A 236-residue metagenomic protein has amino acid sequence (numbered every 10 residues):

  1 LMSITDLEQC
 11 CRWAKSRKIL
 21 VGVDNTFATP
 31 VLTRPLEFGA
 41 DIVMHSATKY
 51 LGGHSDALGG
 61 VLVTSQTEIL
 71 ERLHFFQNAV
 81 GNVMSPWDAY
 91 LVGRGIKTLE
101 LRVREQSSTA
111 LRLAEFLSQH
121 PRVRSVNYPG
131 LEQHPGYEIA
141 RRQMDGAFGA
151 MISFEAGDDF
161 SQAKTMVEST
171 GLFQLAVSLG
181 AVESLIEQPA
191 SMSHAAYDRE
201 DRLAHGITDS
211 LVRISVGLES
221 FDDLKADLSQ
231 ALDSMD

Functional and structural regions predicted by a protein language model:
L1-R122, N127: Conserved PLP-enzyme active-site core in the AAT-like
T26-A28, L131, G217-E219: Active-site beta-loop-alpha junctions enriched in small/polar residues
Y50-G52, D56, S178-I186: FAD-binding core of FAD-dependent oxidoreductases, characterized by glycine-rich FAD pyrophosphate-binding loops
G53-H54, P86, M144-A147, A204-D209: Short, flexible turn/loop "capping" segments at secondary-structure junctions
A57-G59, A147-M151, D209-R213: Short, solvent-exposed beta-strand edge segments and adjacent coil->beta transition regions
L91-L101, G149-G157, R213-G217: Short, well-ordered beta-strand elements within core beta-sheets of diverse protein domains
L111-G171, L175-G180, Y197-L203, D236: Conserved small-domain helix->loop->beta segment predominantly found in fold-type I
E168, S184-D236: PLP-dependent enzyme catalytic core of the Aspartate aminotransferase-like
